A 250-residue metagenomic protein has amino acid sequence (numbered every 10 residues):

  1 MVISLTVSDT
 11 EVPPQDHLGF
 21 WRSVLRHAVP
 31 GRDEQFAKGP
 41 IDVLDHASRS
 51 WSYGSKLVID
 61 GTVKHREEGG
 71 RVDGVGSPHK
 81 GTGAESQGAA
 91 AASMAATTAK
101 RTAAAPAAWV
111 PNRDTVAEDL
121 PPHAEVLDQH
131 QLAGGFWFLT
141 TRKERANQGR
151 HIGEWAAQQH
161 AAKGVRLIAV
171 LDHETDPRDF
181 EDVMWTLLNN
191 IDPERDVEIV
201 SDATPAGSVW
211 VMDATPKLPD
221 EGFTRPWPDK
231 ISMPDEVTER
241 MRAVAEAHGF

Functional and structural regions predicted by a protein language model:
M1-F250: Charged, compositionally biased interaction regions
